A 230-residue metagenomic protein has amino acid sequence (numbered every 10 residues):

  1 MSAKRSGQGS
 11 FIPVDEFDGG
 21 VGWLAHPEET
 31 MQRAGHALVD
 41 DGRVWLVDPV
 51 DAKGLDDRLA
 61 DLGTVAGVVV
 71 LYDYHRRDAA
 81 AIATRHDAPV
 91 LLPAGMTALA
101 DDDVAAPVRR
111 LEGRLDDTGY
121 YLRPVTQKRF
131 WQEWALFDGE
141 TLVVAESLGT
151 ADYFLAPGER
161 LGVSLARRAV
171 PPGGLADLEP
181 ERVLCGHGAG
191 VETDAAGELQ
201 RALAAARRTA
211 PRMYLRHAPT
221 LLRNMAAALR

Functional and structural regions predicted by a protein language model:
S2-V14, G19-W23, E28-T30, W45 (+1 more regions): Metallo-beta-lactamase
I12, A34-H36, L111-G113, E133-W134: Residue-level detector of beta-strand structural context in well-folded domains
W23, E28-G67: Pre-active-site segment of Zn-dependent metallo-hydrolases
M31-Q32, K53-G54, D73-D78, T97-A100 (+2 more regions): Active-site environment of divalent metal-dependent phosphoester hydrolases
V50-G95: Active-site metal-binding motif and surrounding structural segment of the metallo-beta-lactamase
L59-A60, A80-T84, D103-V104, L155-A156 (+1 more regions): Short amphipathic alpha-helical segments
L71, L91-G95, L111, V144-E146 (+1 more regions): Generic beta-sheet signal
A88-Q132, G139, V170: Metallo-beta-lactamase
